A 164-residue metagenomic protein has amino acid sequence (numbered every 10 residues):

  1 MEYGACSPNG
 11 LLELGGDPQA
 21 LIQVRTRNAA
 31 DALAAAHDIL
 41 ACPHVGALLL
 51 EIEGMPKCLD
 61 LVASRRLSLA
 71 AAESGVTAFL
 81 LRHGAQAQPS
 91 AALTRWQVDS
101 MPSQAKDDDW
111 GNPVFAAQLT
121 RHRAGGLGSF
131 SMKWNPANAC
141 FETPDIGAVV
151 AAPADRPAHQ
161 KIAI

Functional and structural regions predicted by a protein language model:
M1-I164: N-terminal regions of ATP-driven nucleic-acid and macromolecular assemblies, encompassing P-loop NTP-binding domains
